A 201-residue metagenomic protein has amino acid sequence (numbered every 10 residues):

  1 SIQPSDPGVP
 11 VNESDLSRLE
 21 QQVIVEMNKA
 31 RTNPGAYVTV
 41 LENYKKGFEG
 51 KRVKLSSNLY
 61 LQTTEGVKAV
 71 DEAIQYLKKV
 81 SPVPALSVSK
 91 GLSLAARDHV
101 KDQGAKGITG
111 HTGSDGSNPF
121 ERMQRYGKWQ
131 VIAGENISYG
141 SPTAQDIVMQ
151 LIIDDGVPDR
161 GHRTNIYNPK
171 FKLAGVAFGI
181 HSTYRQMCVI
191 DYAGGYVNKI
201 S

Functional and structural regions predicted by a protein language model:
S1, I200-S201: Intrinsically disordered, low-complexity segments used for protein-protein interactions
I2-E13, I24, K79-V83, P142 (+1 more regions): Anionic, Ser/Thr-rich low-complexity intrinsically disordered regions
I2-P4, V67-K68, Q75, I137-S138: Short, flexible segments with low predicted structural confidence
P7, E13, K29, D155-G156 (+1 more regions): Short linear motifs in intrinsically disordered/low-complexity regions
E13-Y126, R163, P169: Short, well-ordered surface patches within globular domains
G91-K199: A well-ordered secondary-structure block
